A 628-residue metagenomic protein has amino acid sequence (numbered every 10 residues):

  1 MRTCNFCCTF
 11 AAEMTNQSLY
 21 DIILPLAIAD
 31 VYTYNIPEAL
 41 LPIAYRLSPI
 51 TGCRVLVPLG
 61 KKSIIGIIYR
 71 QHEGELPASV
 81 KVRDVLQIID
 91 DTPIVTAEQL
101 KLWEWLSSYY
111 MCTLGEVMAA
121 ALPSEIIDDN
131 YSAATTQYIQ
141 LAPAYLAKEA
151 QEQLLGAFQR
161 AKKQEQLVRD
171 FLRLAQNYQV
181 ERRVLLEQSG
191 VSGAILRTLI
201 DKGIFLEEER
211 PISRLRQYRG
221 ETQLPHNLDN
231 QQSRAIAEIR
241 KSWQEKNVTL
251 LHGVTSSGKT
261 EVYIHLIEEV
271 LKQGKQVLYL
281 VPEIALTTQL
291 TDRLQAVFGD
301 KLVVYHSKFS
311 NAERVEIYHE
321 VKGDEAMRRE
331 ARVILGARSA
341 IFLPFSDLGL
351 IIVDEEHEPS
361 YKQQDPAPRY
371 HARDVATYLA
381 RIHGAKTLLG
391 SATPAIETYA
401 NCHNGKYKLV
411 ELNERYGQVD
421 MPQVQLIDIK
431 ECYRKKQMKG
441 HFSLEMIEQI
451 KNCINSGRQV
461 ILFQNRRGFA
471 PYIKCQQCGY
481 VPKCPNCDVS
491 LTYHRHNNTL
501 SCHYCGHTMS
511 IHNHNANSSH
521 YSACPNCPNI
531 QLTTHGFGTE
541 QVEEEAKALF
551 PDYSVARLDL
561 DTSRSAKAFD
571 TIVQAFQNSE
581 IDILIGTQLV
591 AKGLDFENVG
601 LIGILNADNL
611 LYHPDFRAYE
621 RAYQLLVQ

Functional and structural regions predicted by a protein language model:
R2-E325, R329-L388, H403-V419: Accessory, non-ATPase domains that flank or precede helicase/AAA+ motor cores in DNA-metabolism machines
Q223-D229, S233, E245-R332, G336-Q628: Inter-lobe coupling/hinge segments of SF2-like helicase ATPases
